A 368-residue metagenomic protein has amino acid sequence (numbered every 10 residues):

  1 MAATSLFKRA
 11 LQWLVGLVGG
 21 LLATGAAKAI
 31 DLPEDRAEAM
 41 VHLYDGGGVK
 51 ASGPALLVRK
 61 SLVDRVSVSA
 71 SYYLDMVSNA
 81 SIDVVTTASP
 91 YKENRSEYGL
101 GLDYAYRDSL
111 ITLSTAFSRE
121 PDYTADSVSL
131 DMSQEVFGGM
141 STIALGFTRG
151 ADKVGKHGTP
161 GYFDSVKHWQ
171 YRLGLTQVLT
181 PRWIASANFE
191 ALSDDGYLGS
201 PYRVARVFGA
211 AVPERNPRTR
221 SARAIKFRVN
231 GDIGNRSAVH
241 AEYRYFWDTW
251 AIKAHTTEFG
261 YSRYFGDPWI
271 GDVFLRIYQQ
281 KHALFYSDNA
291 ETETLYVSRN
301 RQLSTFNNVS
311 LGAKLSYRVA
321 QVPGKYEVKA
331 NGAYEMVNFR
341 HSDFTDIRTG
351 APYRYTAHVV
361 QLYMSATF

Functional and structural regions predicted by a protein language model:
A27-E34, R65, D108, F137-S141 (+4 more regions): Short loop/turn motifs that connect adjacent beta-strands in outer-membrane beta-barrel proteins
I30, K60, Y104-Y106, Q134 (+6 more regions): Residue-level signature of outer-membrane beta-barrel architecture
D35-A39, V68-A70, I111-L113, S141-L145 (+8 more regions): Transmembrane beta-strands of outer-membrane beta-barrel proteins
V41-D45, L74-S78, Y106-D108, F117-P121 (+8 more regions): Transmembrane beta-strands of outer-membrane beta-barrel pores
V41-Y44, V84-S89, S114-S118, S129-D131 (+6 more regions): Extracellular loop and loop/strand-boundary signature of outer-membrane beta-barrel proteins
K50-P54, N94-Y98, A105, T124-V128 (+5 more regions): Residues that define the transmembrane beta-barrel architecture of outer-membrane proteins
D83, T87-A88, L192, L198-R228 (+3 more regions): Outer membrane beta-barrel transmembrane domains
M132, R182, A313-L315, Y355-F368: Outer-membrane beta-barrel "beta-signal"
